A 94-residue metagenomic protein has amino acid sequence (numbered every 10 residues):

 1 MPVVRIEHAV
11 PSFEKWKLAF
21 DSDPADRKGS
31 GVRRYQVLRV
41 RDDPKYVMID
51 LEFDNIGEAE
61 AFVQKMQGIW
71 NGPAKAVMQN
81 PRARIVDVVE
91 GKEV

Functional and structural regions predicted by a protein language model:
M1-V4: Short structural boundary motif marking the start of a folded domain
E7-A9, D50-E52: Short hydrophobic/aromatic beta-strand micro-patches that form the beta-sheet surface supporting nucleotide- or nucleic
A9-A19: Short, surface-exposed ligand-recognition loops at beta-strand->loop->(often short) alpha-helix junctions that present
K17-Q36, E52-I85: An amphipathic, aromatic/His-enriched active-site/gating alpha helix that lines ligand/cofactor pockets
L38-D43: A short beta-turn/loop motif at secondary-structure boundaries
P44-M48: Surface-exposed aromatic
V86-V94: Short, low-order "capping/linker" segments at domain edges
